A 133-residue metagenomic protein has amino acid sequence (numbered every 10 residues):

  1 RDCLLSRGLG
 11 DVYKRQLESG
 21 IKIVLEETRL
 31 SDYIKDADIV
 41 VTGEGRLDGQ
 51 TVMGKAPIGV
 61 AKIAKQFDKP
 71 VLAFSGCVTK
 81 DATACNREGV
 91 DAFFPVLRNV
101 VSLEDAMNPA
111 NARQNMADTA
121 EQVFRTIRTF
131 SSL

Functional and structural regions predicted by a protein language model:
R1-Y13: Single conserved hydrophobic/aromatic residue that forms the stacking wall/gate of nucleotide- or nucleobase-binding
G8, F67, E88-D91: Short, structured coil segments at secondary-structure junctions
L17-D38, R46, N108, A112: Glycine-rich oxoanion-binding loops at beta->alpha junctions
E18-V24, Q50, A82-T83, T129-L133: Flexible, glycine/charged-enriched surface loops at secondary-structure junctions
D32-I34, A64, C85-N86: Solvent-exposed alpha-helices and their adjacent loops that cap or buttress functional pockets in soluble metabolic
D36-E44, D48-F74: Helical hairpin unit composed of two closely spaced alpha helices linked by a short loop
C77-L133: Internal helix-turn-beta structural module
